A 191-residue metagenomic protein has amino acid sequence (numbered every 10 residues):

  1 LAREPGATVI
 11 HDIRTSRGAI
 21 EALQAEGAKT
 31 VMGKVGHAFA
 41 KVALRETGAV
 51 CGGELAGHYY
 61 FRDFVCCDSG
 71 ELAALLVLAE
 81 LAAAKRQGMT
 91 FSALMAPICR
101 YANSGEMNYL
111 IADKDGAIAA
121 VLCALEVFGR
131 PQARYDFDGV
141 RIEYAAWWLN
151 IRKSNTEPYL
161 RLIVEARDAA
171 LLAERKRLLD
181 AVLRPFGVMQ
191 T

Functional and structural regions predicted by a protein language model:
R3-I163, D168-T191: Phosphate-binding and adjacent anionic-ligand microenvironments
